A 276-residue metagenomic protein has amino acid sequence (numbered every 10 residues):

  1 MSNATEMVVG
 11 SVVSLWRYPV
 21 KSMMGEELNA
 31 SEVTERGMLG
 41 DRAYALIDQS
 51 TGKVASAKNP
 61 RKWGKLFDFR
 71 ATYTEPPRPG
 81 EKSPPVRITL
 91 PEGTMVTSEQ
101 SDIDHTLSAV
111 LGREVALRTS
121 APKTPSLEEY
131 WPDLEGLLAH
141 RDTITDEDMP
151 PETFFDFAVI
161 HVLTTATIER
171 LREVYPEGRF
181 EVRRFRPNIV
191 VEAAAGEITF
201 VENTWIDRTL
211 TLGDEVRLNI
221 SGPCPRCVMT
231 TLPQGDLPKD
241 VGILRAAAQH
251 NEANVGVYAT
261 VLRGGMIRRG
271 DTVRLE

Functional and structural regions predicted by a protein language model:
M1-E276: Metal-cofactor-dependent catalytic cores
